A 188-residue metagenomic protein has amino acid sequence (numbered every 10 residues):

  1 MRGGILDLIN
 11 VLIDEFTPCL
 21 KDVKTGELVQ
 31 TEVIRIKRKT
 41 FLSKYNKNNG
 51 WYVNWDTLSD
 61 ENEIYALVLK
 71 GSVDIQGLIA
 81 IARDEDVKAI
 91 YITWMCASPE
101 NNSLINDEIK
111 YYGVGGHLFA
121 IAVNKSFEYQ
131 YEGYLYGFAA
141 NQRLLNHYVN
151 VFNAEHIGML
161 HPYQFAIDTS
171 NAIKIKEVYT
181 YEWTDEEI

Functional and structural regions predicted by a protein language model:
M1-I109, H117, N124-Y136, R143 (+1 more regions): Non-catalytic substrate-recognition and accessory regions of acyl/acetyltransferase enzymes
